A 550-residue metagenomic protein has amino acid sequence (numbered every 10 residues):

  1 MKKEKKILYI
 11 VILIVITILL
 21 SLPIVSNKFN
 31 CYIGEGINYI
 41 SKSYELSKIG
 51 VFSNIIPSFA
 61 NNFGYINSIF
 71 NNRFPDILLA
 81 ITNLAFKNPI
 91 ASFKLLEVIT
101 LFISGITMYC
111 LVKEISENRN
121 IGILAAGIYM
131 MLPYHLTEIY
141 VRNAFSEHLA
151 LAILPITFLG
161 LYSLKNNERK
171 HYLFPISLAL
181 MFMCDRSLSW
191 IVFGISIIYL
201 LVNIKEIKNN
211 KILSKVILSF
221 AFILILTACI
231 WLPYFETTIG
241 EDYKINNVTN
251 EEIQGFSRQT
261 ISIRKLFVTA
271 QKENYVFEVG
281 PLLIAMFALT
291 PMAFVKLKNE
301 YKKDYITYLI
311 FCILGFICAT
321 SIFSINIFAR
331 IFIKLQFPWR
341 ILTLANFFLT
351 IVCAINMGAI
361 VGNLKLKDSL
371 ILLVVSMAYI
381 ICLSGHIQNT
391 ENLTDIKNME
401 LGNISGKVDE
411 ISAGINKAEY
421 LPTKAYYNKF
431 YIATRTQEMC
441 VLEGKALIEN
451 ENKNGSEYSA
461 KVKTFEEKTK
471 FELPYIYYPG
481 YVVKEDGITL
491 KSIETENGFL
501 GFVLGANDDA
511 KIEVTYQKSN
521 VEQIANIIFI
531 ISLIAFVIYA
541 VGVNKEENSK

Functional and structural regions predicted by a protein language model:
M1-I24, K215, F220, I531-K550: Start-transfer (signal-anchor) and selected internal transmembrane alpha helices of multi-pass inner/ER membrane
I18-K28, I49-G50, I121-R142, L226-D242 (+4 more regions): Membrane-interface helix-loop junctions at the exits of transmembrane helices
L19-I153, L180-M181, S187: Active-site lumenal/periplasmic loops and adjacent helix-entry segments of GT-C-fold, multi-pass membrane
P155-H171, M181: Membrane-interface transmembrane helices that cradle and orient dolichyl/undecaprenyl
I191-L224, L297-E300: Perimembrane helix-loop-helix junctions
K215-F294, N398-L421, A425-Y427, A446: Periplasmic/ER-lumenal interhelical loops and adjacent helix-loop junctions in multi-pass membrane proteins
A221, G358-G385: Signature aromatic-anchored transmembrane alpha helix within multi-pass, membrane-resident enzymes that catalyze glycan
F430-K550: Active-site-proximal, structured, solvent-exposed surfaces of multi-pass membrane proteins that position macromolecular
